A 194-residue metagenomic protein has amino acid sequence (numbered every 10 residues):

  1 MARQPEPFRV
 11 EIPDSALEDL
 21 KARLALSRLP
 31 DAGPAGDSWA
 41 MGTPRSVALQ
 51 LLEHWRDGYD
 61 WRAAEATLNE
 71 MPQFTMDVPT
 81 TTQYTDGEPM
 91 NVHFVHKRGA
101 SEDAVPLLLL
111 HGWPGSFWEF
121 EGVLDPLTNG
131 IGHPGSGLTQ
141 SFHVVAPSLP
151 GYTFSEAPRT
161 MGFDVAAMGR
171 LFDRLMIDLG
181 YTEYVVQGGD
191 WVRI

Functional and structural regions predicted by a protein language model:
M1-T67: N-terminal targeting or regulatory segments adjacent to alpha/beta-hydrolase or S9 domains
F8, R28, L49-I194: Catalytic cores of eukaryotic secretory-pathway lumenal/extracellular enzymes that build and remodel glycoconjugates
